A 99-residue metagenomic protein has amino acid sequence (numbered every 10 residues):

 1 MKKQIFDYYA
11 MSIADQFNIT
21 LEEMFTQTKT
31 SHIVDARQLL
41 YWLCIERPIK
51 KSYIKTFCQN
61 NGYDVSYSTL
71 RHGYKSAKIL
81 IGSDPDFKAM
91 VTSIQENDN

Functional and structural regions predicted by a protein language model:
M1-M11: General nucleic-acid-binding
A10, I19, L39-L40, K55 (+1 more regions): Conserved catalytic core of nucleotide polymerization and phosphodiester-bond processing enzymes
M11-R37, V65: Short, Lys/Arg-enriched anionic-surface-contact patches
I33-I49: Short, amphipathic alpha-helical "recognition" segments used to contact nucleic acids or chromatin
I45, Y74, K78-I81: DNA major-groove recognition helix of helix-turn-helix
K50-S52, T56-H72: Short, basic interhelical loop/turn and adjoining N-cap of the next helix at nucleic-acid- or acidic-partner-contacting
L80-N99: Short Lys/Arg-enriched helix C-cap and helix-to-coil transition segments that create basic nucleic-acid-contact patches
